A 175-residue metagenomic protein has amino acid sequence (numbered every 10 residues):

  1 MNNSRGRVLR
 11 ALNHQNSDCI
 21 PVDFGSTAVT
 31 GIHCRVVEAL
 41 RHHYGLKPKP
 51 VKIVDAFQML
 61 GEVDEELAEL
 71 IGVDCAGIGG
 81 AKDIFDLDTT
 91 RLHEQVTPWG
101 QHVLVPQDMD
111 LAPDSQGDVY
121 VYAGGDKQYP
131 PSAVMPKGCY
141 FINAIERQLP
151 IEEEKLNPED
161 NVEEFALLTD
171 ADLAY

Functional and structural regions predicted by a protein language model:
M1-Y175: Catalytic cores of TIM-barrel enzymes
